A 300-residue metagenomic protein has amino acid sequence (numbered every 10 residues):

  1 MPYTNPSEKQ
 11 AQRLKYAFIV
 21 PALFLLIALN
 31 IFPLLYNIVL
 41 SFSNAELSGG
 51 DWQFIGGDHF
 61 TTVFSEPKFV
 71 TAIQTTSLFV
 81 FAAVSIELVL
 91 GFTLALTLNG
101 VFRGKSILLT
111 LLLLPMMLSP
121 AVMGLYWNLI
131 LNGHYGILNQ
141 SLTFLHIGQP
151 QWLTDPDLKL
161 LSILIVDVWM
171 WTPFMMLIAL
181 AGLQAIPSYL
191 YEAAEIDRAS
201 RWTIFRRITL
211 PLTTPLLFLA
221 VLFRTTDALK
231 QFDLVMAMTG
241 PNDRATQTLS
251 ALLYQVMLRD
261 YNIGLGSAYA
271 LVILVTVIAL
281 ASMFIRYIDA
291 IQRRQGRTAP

Functional and structural regions predicted by a protein language model:
M1-Q10: Short, Lys/Arg-rich, polar N-terminal cytosolic tail immediately upstream of the first transmembrane signal-anchor
A11-P300: A structural signal for multi-pass alpha-helical bundles of membrane permease subunits that mediate small-molecule
